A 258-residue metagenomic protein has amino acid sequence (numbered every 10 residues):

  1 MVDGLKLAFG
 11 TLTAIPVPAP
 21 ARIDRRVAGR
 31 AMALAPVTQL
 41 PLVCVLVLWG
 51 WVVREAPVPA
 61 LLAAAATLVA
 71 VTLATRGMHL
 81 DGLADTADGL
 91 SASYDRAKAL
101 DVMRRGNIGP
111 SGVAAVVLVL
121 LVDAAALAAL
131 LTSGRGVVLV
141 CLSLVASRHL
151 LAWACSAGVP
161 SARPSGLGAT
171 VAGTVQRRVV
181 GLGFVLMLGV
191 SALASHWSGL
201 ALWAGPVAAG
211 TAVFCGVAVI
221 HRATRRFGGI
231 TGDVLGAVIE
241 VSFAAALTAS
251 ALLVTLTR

Functional and structural regions predicted by a protein language model:
M1-R76, L80, L90-A92, A97-L100 (+1 more regions): Hydrophobic alpha-helical transmembrane segments
